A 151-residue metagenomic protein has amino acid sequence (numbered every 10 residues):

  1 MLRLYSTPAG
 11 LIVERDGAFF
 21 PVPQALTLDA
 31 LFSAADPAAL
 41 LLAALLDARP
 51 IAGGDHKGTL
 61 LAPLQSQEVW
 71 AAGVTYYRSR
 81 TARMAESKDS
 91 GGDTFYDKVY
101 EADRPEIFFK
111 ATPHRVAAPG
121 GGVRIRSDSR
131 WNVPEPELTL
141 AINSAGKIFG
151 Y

Functional and structural regions predicted by a protein language model:
M1-A72: Generic N-terminal segment detector
L40-Y151: Active-site microenvironments in enzyme catalytic cores
